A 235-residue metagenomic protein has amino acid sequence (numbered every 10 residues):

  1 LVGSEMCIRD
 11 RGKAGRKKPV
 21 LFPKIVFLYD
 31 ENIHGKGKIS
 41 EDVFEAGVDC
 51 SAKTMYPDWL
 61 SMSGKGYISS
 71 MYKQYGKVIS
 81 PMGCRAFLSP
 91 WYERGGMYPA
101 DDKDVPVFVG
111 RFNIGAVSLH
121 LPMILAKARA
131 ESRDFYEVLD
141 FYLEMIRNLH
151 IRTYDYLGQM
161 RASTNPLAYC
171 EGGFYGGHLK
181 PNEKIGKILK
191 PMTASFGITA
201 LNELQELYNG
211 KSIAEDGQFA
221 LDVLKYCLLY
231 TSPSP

Functional and structural regions predicted by a protein language model:
L1, E5, G95-P99, D222-Y226: A short linear-motif detector with a strong N-terminal bias
L1-D10, Y230-P235: Conserved small/polar residues in nucleotide/adenosyl-binding loops
S4-E5, R9-A86: Conserved, charged catalytic cores of large soluble enzymes
E5, I146, H150-T153, V223 (+1 more regions): Hydrophobic alpha-helical packing residues
R16-F22, L157-C170, D216-Q218, S232: Short, glycine/acidic-rich hinge or "gate" loops at secondary-structure transitions that mediate conformational
G47, V138, F219, V223: Short acidic-hydrophobic sequence patches enriched in Asp/Glu that either
M55-T199, E203-Y208: Structured mid-domain segments that build the active-site/substrate or prosthetic-cofactor binding neighborhood
E206-S232: Ordered core of a single globular domain
